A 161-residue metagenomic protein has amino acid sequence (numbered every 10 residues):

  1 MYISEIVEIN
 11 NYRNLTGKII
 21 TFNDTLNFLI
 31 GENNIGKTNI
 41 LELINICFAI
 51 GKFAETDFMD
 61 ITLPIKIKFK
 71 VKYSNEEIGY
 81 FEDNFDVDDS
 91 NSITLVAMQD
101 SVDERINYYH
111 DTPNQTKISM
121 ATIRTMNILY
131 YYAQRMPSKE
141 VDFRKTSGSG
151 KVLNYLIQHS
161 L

Functional and structural regions predicted by a protein language model:
M1-I46: Pre-Walker A-like glycine/lysine-rich segment at the N-terminus of P-loop NTPase domains
I6, K66-K70, T94-V96: Beta-strand secondary-structure signal
E8-N11, V71-N75, Q99-D100: Short acidic, glycine-rich loop/turn motifs
N23, K70-S74, Q134: Solvent-exposed residues in well-ordered beta-strands and their adjoining turns, especially edge/terminal strands
T25, I65-I67, N127: Core residues of folded domains in eukaryotic genome-function proteins
L41-S90: Conserved P-loop NTP-binding catalytic core
E55, N75-L161: Glycine-rich phosphate-binding loops of NTPases
